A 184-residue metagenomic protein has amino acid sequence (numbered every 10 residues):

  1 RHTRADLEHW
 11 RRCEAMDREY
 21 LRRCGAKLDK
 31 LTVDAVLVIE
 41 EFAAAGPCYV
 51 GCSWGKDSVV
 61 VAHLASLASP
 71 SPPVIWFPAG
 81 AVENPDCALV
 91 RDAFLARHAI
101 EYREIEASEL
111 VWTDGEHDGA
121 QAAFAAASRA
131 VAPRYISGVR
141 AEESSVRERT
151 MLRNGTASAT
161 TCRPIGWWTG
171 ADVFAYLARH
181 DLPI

Functional and structural regions predicted by a protein language model:
R1-I184: Nucleotide-activated chemistry modules centered on ATP-dependent adenylation/adenylyltransferase
